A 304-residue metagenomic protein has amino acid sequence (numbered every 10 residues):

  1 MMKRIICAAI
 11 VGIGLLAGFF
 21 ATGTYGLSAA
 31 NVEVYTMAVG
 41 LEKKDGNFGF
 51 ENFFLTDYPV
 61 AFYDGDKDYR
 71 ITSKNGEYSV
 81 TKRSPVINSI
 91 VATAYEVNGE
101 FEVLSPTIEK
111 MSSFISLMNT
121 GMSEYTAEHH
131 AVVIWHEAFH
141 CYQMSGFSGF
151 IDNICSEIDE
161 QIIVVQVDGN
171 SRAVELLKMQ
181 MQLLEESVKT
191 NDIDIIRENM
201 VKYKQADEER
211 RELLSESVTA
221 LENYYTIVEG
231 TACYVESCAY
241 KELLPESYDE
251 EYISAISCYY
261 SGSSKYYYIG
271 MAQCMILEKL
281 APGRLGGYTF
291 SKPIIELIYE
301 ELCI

Functional and structural regions predicted by a protein language model:
M2-E128: A metal-dependent hydrolase signature that marks the N-terminal structural subdomain at the beginning of catalytic folds
A8, A17-F19, Q205-I304: Pan-zinc metallopeptidase signature
L27-A30, K189, I193, Y266: Intrinsic-disorder-associated interaction segments
Y58-K67, I154-V167, I253-S254: Acidic helix-start/capping segments at beta-turn-to-alpha-helix junctions
E128-V132, I256: Alpha-helical scaffolds flanking conserved acidic
V132-S145: Active-site recognition of the HExxH zinc-binding catalytic motif
M144, S148, K279-P282: Short, well-ordered loop/turn and helix-capping segments at boundaries between secondary-structure elements and domains
S145-L214, V218-Y248: Post-HExxH zinc-binding segment in Zn-dependent metallohydrolases
